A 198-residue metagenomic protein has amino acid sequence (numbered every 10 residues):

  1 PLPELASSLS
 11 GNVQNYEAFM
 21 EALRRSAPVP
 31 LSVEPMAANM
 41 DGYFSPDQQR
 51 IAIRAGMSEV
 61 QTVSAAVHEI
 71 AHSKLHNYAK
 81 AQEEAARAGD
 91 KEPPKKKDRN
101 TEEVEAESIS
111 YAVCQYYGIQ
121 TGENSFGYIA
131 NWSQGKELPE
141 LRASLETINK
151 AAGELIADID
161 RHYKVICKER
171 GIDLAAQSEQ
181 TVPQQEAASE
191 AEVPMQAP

Functional and structural regions predicted by a protein language model:
P1-E59: Contiguous, non-catalytic segments that form substrate-binding/exosite surfaces or channel walls
N15-F19, V63, V67, E102-E105 (+2 more regions): Hydrophobic (often cysteine-bearing) scaffold residues that line and stabilize catalytic clefts of nucleotide/cofactor
Q49-A65, K96-T101: Short pre-active-site segment immediately N-terminal to the catalytic Zn-binding motif
I53, A81-K96, N100: Active-site helix-to-loop segments that bind/position phosphate- or nucleotide-bearing substrates and donors across
S64-Y78, A106-E107: Active-site recognition of the HExxH zinc-binding catalytic motif
D98, Y111-P183: Long, well-structured alpha-helical subdomains associated with metal-dependent extracellular/ecto-lumenal hydrolases
V104-A112: Short amphipathic alpha-helical face segments that pack within enzyme cores and frequently flank/anchor catalytic
P183-P198: Non-Sec secretion/translocation targeting segments of pathogen effectors
